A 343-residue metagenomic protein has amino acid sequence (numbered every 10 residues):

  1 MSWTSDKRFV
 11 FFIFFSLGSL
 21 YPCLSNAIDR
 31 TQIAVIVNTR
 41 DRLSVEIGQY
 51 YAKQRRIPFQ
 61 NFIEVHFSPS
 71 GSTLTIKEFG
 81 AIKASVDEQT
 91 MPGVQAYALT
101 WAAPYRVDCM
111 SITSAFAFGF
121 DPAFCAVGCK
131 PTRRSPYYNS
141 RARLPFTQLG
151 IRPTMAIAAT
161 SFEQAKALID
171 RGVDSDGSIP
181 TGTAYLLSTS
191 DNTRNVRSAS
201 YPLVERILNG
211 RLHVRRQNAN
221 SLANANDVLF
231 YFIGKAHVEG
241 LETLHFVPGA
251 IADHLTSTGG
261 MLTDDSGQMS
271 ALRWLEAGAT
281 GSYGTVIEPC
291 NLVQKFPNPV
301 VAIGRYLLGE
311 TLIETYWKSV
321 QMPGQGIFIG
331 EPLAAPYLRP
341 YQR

Functional and structural regions predicted by a protein language model:
F9-G18: Sec-dependent N-terminal signal peptides
L20-P22: N-terminal signal peptide c-region/cleavage motif recognized by signal peptidases
A27-R343: Cysteine-dependent hydrolase recognition
